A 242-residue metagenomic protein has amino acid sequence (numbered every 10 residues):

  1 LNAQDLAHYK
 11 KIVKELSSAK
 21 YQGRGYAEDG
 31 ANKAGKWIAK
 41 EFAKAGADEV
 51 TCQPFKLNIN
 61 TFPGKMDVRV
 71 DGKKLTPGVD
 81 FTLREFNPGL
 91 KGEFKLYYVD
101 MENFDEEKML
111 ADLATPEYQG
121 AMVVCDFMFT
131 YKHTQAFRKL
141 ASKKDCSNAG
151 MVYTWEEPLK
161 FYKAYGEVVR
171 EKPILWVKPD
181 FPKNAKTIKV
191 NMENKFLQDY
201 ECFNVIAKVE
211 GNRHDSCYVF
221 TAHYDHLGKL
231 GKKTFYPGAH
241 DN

Functional and structural regions predicted by a protein language model:
N2, A19-D29, Q53-L57, L83-E85 (+5 more regions): Second-shell loop/turn segments in exported
D5-Y21, Y26, W37-A45, E49 (+4 more regions): Catalytic-core environment of secreted peptidases
D5-Y9, T61, G89-K91, T115-Y118 (+3 more regions): Extracellular/periplasmic catalytic domains that process cell-envelope and extracellular macromolecules
Q22-M122: Noncatalytic luminal/extracellular "stalk/propeptide" segments of secretory-pathway proteins
N58-G64, V152-K163: BRCT (BRCA1 C-terminal) domain core and associated BRCT-interaction motifs
N87-K108, W155-A239: Soluble metallo-hydrolase cores and metallopeptidase-like ectodomains found primarily in the secretory/periplasmic
E106-T115, A121-E157: A conserved hydrophobic secondary-structure block that centers on an alpha-helix together with its immediately flanking
